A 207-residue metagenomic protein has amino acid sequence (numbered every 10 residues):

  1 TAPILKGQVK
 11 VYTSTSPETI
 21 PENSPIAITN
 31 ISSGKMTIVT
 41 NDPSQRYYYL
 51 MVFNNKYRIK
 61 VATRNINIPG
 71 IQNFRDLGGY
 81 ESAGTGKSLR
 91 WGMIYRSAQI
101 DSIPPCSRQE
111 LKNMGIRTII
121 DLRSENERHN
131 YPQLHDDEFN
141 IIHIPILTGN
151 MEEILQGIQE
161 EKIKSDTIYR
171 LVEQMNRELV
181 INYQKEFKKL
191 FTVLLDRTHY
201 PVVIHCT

Functional and structural regions predicted by a protein language model:
T1-V203: Cys-dependent protein tyrosine phosphatase-like superfamily
H205-T207: Extracytoplasmic, non-cytosolic globular domains
